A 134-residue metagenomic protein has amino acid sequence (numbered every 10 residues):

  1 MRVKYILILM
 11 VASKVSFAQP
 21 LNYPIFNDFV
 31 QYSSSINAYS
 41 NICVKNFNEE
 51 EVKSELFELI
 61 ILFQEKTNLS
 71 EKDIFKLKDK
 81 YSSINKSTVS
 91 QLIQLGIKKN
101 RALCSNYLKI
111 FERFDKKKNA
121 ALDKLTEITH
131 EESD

Functional and structural regions predicted by a protein language model:
V3-A18: Sec-dependent N-terminal signal peptides
A12, N37, I97-K98: Processing junctions and N-termini across compartments
V15-P24, N85-S87: Short amphipathic alpha-helical segments and their helix-coil junctions
Q19-S54: Immediate post-signal-peptide N-terminus of mature secreted/exported proteins
V52, L56-D134: Compact alpha-helical subdomains of small soluble proteins
